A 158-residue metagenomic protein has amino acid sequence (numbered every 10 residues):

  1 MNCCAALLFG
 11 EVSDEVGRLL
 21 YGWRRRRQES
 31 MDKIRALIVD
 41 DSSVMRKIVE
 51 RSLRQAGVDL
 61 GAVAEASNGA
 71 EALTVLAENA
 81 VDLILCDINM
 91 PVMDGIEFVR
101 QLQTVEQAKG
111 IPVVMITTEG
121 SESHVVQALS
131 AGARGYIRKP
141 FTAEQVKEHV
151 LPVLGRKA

Functional and structural regions predicted by a protein language model:
S43-A64: Two-component/phosphorelay signaling modules centered on CheY-like receiver
E65-L83: Acidic, metal-coordinating helix/loop segments flanking the phosphotransfer/catalytic sites of two-component signaling
D87, T117: Active-site residues of response regulator receiver
M90: Receiver (REC) domain active-site loop signature in two-component systems and cognate sites in sensor histidine kinases
F141-V150: C-terminal output helix
